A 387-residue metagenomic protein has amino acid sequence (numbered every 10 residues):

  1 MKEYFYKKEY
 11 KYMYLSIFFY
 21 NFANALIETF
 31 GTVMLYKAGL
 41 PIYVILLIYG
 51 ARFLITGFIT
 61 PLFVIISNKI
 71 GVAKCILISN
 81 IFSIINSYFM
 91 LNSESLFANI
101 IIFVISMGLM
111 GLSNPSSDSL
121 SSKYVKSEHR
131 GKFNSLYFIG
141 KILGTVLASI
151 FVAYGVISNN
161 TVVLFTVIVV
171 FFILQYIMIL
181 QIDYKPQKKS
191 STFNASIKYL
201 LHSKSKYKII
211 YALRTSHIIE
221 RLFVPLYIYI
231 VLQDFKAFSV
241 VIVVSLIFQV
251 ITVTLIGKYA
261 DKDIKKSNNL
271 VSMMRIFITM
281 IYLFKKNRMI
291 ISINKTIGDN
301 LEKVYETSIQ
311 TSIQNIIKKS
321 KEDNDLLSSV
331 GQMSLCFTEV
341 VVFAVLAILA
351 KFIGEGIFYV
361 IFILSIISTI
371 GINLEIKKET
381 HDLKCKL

Functional and structural regions predicted by a protein language model:
K2-G57, L201-V243, F343: Helix-loop boundary and gating motifs at the non-cytosolic
F18, F97-S113, A212, M289-Y305: Hydrophobic core of transmembrane alpha-helices in multi-pass small-molecule transporters, especially MFS/SLC-type
T32-K37, I65, V146-F165, L226-V231 (+1 more regions): Transmembrane alpha-helix termini and helix-breaking/packing motifs in multi-pass membrane transporters
I59-V72, V156, I251-K265: Helix-to-loop junctions at the C-terminal end of transmembrane segments in multipass secondary transporters
K74-F89, V169, S267-I281: Structural signature of the two symmetry-related core transmembrane helices
V104-G140: Cytoplasmic helix-loop-helix junction between adjacent transmembrane helices in 12-TM secondary transporters
K132-I150, S334-V342: Glycine-rich segments within core transmembrane alpha-helices of 12-TM secondary carriers
V163-Q181, F358-E375: Symmetry-related core transmembrane helices of the 12-TM Major Facilitator Superfamily/SLC fold
